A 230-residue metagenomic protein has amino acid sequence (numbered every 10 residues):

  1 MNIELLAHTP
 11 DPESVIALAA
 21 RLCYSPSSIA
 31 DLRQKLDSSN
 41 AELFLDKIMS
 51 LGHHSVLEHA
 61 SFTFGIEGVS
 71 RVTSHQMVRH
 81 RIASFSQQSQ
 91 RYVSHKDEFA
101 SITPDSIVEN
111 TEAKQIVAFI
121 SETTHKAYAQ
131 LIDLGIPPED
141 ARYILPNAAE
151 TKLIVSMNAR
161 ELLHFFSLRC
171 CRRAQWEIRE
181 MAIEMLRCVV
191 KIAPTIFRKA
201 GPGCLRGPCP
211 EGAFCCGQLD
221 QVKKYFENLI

Functional and structural regions predicted by a protein language model:
M1-I230: Family-specific signature for flavin-dependent thymidylate synthase
